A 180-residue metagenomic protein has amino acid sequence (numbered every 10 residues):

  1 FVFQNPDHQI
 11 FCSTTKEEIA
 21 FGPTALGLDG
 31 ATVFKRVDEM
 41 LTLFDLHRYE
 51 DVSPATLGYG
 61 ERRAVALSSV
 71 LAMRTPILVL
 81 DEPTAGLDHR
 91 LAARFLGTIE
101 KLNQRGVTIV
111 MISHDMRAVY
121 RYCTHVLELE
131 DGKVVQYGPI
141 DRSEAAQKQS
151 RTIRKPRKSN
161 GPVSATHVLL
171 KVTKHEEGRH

Functional and structural regions predicted by a protein language model:
A31-Y49: Conserved ABC ATPase "signature" region
S53-L57: Conserved ABC ATPase signature
L67: Hydrophobic anchor residue at the start of the ABC signature
L78-D81: Catalytic Walker B motif of ABC-type/P-loop ATPase nucleotide-binding domains
H89-L91: Helix N-cap at the start of a conserved alpha-helix in ABC-type nucleotide-binding domains
S113-H114: H-loop/switch region of ABC-family ATPase nucleotide-binding domains
V119-R121: A short, surface-exposed alpha-helical micro-motif characterized by mixed small hydrophobic and charged/polar residues
